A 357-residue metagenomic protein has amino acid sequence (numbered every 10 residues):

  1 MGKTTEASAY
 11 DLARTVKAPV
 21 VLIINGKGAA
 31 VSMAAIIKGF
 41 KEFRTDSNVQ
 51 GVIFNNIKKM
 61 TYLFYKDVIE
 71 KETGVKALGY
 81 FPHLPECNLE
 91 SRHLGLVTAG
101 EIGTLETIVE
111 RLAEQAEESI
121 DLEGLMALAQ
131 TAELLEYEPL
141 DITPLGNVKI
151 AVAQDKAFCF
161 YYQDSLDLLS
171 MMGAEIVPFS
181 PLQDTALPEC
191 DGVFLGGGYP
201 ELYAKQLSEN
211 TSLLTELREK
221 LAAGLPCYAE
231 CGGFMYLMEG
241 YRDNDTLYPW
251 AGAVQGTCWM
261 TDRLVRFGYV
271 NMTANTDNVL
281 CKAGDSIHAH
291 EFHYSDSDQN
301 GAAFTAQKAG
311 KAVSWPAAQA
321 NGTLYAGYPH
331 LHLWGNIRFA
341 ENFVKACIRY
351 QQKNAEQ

Functional and structural regions predicted by a protein language model:
M1: Switch II (G3) loop of P-loop NTPases
T4-Y10, K38, E209-L213: Charged helix-capping and loop-helix junction motifs
T5-G26: Inter-motif core of Ras-like GTPase G domains
A13, P144-G146, F158-L168, E175 (+2 more regions): C-terminal and late-domain segments of enzyme folds
A18, V75, A222-P226: A short helix->loop->beta-strand "cap" motif at the edges of active sites that frequently abuts
A30-D141: Internal gly/pro-rich beta-alpha loop/helix module that stabilizes soluble enzyme cofactors or their anionic handles
G146-T211, T215-A222: Phosphate-binding active sites in nucleotide-utilizing proteins
P200-N278: Cysteine-nucleophile active-site neighborhood
